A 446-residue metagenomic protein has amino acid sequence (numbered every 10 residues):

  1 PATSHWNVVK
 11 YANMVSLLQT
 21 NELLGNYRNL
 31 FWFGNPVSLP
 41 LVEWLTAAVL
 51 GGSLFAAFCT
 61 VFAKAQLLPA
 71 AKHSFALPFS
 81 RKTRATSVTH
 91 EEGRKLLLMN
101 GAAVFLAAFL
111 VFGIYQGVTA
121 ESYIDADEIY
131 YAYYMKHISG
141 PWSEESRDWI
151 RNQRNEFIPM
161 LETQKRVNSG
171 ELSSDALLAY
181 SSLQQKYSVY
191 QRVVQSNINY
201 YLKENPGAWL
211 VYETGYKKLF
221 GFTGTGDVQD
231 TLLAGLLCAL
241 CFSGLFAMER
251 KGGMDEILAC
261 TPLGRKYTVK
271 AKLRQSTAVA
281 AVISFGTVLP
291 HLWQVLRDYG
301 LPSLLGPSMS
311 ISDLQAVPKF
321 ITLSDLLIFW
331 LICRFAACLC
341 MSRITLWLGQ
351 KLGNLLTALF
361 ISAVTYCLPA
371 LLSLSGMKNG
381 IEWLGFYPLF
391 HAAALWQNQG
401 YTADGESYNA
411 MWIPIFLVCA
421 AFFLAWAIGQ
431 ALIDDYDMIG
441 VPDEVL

Functional and structural regions predicted by a protein language model:
P1, M99-N100, P262-G264, G353-L355: Short loop-to-helix capping motifs
P1, V88, S243-V279: Helix-loop-helix units of permease transmembrane domains in multi-pass membrane transporters, especially ABC
A2-L67, Y123-E128, S303-D325, L356-L359 (+1 more regions): Terminal transmembrane helical anchor/hairpin motif
F58, C238-F242, M254, I344 (+2 more regions): Hydrophobic/aromatic residues in alpha-helical transmembrane segments
V61-Q229, Q350, L374-G376, Y401-L446: Hydrophobic alpha-helical transmembrane segments
F109-G113, Q275-S276, A363-C367: Residue-level recognition of pore/gate-forming positions within transmembrane alpha-helices of multi-pass
Q116-N152, N197-E249, K270-K351, L371-S373 (+1 more regions): Secretory targeting signals
K266-V269, V288-P290, R297, M438-L446: Solvent-exposed soluble domains appended to multi-pass membrane proteins
